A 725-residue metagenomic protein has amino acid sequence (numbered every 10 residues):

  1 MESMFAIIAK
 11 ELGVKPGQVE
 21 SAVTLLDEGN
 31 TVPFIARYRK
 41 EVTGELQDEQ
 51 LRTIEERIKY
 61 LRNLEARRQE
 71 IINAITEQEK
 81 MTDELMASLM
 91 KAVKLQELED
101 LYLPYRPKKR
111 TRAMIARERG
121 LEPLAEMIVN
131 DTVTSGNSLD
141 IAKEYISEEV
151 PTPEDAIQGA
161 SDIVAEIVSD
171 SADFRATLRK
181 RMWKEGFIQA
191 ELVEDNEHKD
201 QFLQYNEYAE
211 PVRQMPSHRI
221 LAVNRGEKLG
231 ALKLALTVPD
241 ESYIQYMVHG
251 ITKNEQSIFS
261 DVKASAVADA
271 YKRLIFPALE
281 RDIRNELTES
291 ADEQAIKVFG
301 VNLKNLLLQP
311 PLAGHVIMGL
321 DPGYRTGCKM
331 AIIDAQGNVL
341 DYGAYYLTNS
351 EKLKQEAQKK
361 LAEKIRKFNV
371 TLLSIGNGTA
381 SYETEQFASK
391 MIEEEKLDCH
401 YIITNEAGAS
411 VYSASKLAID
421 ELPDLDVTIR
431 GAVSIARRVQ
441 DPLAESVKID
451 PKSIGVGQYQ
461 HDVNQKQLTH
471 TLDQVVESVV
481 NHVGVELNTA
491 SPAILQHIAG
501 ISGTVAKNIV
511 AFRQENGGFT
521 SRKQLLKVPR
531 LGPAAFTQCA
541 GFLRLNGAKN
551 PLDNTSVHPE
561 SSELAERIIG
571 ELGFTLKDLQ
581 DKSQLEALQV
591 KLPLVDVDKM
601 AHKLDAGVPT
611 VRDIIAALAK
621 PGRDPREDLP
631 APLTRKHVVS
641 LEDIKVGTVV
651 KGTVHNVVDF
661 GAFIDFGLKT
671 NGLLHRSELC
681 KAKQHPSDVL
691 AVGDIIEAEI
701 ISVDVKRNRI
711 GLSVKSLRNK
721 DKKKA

Functional and structural regions predicted by a protein language model:
M4, E56, R62-K80, M90 (+6 more regions): Long, highly charged, low-complexity intrinsically disordered interaction regions that mediate electrostatic DNA/RNA
K15-P16, E28-G29, L95, L121 (+17 more regions): Short flexible coil/turn linkers enriched for glycine and charged/polar residues that connect secondary-structure
Y38-K40, V129, P239, P322 (+11 more regions): Short, ordered loop/turn segments at secondary-structure junctions
Q50-T53, Y60, L64, Q69-A74 (+3 more regions): Duplex nucleic acid-engaging cores and interfaces of nucleic-acid transaction enzymes
A74, S88, L98-L101, G226-P239 (+5 more regions): Structured, non-catalytic alpha/beta "coupling" segments that mediate domain-domain communication and provide generic
K180-I188, L320-Y324, G378-A380, T404-V411 (+5 more regions): A glycine-rich phosphate-binding loop feature that marks nucleotide/adenosyl-phosphate handling sites
I317-G319, K329, F387-A388, S521-Q524 (+3 more regions): Short beta-alpha junctions and helix-cap segments that line functional grooves
A548-K549, D553-A725: Single-stranded RNA-binding regions, centering on S1/OB-family and related RNA-binding modules
